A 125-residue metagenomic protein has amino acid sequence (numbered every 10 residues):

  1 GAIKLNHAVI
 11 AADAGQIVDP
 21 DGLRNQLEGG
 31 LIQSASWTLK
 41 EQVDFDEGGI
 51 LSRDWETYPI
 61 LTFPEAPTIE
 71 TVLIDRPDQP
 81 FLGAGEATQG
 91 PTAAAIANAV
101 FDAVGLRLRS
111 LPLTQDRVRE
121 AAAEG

Functional and structural regions predicted by a protein language model:
A2-G125: Cofactor-binding beta-sheet edge motifs in enzyme active sites
